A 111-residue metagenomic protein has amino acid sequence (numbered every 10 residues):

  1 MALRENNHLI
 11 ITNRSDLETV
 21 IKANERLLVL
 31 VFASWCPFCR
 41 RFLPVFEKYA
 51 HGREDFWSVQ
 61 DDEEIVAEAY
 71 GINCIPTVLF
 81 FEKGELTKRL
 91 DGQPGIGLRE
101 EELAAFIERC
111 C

Functional and structural regions predicted by a protein language model:
M1-L27, E100-C111: N-terminal leader/targeting and pre-domain segments
L9, W57, T87-L90: Structural signal for short hydrophobic segments within the conserved structured cores of catalytic domains across
I11-T12, V31, F46-A67, C74: Thiol-based oxidoreductase modules, predominantly thioredoxin-like and allied folds used for disulfide exchange
L28-V29, V78: Hydrophobic beta-strand anchors of alpha/beta hydrolase catalytic cores
V31-P44: Conserved redox-active cysteine motifs that mediate thiol-disulfide chemistry, especially di-cysteine Cys-X(1-2)-Cys
P37, I65, L98: Short alpha-helical
Y70-E82: Structural micro-motif
F80-C111: Non-catalytic, surface beta->alpha helical segment in thiol-disulfide oxidoreductase systems
